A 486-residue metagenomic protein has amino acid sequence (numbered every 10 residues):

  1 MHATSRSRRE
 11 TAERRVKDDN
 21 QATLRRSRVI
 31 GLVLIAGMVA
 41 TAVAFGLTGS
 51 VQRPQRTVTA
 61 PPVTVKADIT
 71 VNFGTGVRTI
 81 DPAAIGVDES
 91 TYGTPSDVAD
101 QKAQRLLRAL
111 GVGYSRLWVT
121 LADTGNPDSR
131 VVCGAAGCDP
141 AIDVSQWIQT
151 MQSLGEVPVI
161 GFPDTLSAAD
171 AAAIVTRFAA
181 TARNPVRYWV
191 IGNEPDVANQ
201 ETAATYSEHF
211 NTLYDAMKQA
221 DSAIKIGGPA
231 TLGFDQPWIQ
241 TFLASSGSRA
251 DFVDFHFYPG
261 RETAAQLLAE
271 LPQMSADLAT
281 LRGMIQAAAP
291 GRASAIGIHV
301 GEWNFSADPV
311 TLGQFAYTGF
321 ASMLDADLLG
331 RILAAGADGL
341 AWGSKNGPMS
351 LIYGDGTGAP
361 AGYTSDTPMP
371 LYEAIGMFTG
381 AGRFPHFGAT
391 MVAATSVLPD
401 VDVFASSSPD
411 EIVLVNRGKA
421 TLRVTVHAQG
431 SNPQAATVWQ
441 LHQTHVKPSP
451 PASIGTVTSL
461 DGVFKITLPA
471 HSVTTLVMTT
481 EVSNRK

Functional and structural regions predicted by a protein language model:
M1-R25: Terminal targeting segments of Actinobacterial cell-envelope proteins
T41-I69, R78: C-terminal region of N-terminal signal peptides and the immediate post-cleavage residues of exported proteins
K66-A173, R177, Y188-V190, D196 (+1 more regions): N-terminal substrate-binding region of glycoside hydrolase catalytic domains
A84-E89, G113-D123, V157-F162, R187-I191 (+6 more regions): Structural recognition of the beta-strand scaffold that forms the well-ordered cores of secreted hydrolase catalytic
D170-V175, T202-L328, A335: Noncatalytic carbohydrate-binding groove/subsite architecture in carbohydrate-active enzymes
V300, F305-G382, H386-V403: Aromatic/acidic polysaccharide-binding cleft in carbohydrate-active enzymes
S396-N432, V438, S472-V477: Carbohydrate-binding surface patches
G455-K486: C-terminal beta-strand-rich structural cap/linker in extracellular carbohydrate-active enzymes
